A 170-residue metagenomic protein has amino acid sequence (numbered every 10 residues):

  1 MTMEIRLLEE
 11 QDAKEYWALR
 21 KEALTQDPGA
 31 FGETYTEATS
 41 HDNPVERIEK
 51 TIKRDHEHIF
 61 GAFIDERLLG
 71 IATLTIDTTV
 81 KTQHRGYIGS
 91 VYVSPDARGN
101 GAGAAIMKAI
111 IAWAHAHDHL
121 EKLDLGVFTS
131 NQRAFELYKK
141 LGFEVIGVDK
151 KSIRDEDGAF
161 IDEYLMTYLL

Functional and structural regions predicted by a protein language model:
T2-I5: Extreme N-terminal starter segment of soluble prokaryotic enzymes
L7-A13, A18-S90, S94-D96, M107-A109 (+2 more regions): Acetyl-CoA-dependent GNAT
E66, G70, G101-G103, G142: Conserved phosphate-binding and hydrolysis motifs of nucleotide-dependent enzymes
A72-D77, Q83-R85, L125-G126, D157-Y164: A short, hydrophobic/aromatic-rich structural module that often spans a beta strand with its adjoining loop
K81, S90, S94-K108, H117 (+2 more regions): Conserved glycine-rich acetyl-CoA-binding loop
A114-G126: Conserved GNAT acetyl-CoA-binding A-motif
E121, F128-F135, K139-L170: C-terminal "cap" of GNAT-fold acetyltransferases
